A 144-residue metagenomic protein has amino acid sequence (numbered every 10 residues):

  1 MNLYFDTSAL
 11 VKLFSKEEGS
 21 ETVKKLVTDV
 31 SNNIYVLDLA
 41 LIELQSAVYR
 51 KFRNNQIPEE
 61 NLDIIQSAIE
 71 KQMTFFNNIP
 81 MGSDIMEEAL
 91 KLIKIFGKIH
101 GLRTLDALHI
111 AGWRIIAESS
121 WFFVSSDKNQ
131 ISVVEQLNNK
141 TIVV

Functional and structural regions predicted by a protein language model:
M1-A40, K51-I64: Short, well-structured N-terminal submotif of metal-dependent ribonuclease cores
F5, V36, P80, T104-A107 (+1 more regions): Short beta-strand scaffold positions
A9, V48, N61-M81, E88-A89 (+1 more regions): Anionic, Ser/Thr-rich low-complexity intrinsically disordered regions
V30-S31, V48, F52, M73-N77 (+1 more regions): Short amphipathic alpha-helical interaction patches enriched in hydrophobic/aromatic residues with interspersed Lys/Arg
S31-I34, F75-N77, A117-F122: Short active-site oxyanion
A40, T74-G97, D106-H109: Acidic catalytic patch
L44: Entry/capping segment at the start of metal-dependent catalytic domains with acidic active-site entry clusters
D84, L102-S119, N129-V133: Acidic, metal-associated active-site segment
